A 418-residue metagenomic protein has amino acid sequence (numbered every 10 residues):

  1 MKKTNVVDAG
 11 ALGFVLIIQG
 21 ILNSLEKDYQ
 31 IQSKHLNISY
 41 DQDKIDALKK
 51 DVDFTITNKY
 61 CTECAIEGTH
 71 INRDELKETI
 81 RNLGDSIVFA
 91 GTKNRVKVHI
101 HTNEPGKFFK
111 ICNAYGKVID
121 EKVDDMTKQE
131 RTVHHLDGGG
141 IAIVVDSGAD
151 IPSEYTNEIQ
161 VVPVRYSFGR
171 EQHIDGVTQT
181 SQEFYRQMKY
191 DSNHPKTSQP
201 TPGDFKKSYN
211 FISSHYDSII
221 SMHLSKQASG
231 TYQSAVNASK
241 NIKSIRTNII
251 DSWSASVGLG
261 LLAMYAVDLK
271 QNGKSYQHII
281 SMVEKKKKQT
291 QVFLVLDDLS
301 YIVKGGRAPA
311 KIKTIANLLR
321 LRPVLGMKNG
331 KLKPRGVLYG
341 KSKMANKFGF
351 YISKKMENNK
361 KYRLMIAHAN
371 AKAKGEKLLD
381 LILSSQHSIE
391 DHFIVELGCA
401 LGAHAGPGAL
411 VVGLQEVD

Functional and structural regions predicted by a protein language model:
M1-R95, Q129, L136-G140, G148-R165 (+4 more regions): Mixed-charge interfacial surface used for oligomerization/domain docking and macromolecular partner engagement
N94-N103: A generic structural motif
E104-E121: Charge-rich, low-aromatic oligomerization/scaffolding segments with amphipathic character
I119-D125, V133: N-terminal accessory regions of nucleic-acid-interacting proteins
A142-P200, D204: N-terminal glycine-rich anion-binding loop in soluble enzyme alpha/beta folds
I143-V145, S221, I249, I366: Structural beta-sheet core signal
Q187-D191, Y216-S221, K240-S252, I394: Glycine/charged-rich beta-loop-alpha catalytic/anionic-binding loops adjacent to active sites
P200-A235, S239: Active-site cofactor/cluster-binding pocket
